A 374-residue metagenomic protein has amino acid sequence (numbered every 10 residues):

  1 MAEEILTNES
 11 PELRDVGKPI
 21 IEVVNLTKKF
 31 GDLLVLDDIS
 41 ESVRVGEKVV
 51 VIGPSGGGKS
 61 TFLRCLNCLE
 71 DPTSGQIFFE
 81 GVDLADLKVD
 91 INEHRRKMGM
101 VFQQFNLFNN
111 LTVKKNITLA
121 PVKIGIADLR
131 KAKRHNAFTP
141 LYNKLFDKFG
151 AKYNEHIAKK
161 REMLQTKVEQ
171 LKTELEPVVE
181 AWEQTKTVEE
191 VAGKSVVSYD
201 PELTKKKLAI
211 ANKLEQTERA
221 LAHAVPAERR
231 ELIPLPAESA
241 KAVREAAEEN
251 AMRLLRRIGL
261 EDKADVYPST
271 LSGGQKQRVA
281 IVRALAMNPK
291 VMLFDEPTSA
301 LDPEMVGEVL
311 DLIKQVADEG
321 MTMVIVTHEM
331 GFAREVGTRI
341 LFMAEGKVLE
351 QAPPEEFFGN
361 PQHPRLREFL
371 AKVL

Functional and structural regions predicted by a protein language model:
N67: Helix-to-loop junction immediately C-terminal to a conserved catalytic motif
G75-D86, R130, R134-H135: Conserved ABC transporter NBD signature motif
L84-G99, H135, Y142, N154 (+3 more regions): ABC ATPase NBD coupling module
V266, M287, E319: Conserved signature/switch motifs of ABC ATPase nucleotide-binding domains
Y267-L271, Q275: Conserved ABC ATPase signature
M292-D295: Catalytic Walker B motif of ABC-type/P-loop ATPase nucleotide-binding domains
